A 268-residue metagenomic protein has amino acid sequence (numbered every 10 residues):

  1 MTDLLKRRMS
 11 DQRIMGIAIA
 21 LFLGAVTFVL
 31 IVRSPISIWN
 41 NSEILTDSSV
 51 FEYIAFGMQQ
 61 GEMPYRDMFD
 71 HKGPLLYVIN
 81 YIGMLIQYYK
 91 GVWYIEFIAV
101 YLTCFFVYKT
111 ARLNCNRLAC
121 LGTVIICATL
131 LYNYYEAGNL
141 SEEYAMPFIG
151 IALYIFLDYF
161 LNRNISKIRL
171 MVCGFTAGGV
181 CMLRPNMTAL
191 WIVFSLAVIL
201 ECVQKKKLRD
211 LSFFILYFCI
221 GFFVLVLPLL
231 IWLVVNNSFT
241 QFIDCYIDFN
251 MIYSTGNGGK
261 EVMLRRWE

Functional and structural regions predicted by a protein language model:
M1-R33, R112, K167-L170, F213-I220: Start-transfer (signal-anchor) and selected internal transmembrane alpha helices of multi-pass inner/ER membrane
L4, L190-V226, Q241: Perimembrane helix-loop-helix junctions
P74, V78, I86-F105: Loop-to-helix entry region of an early transmembrane alpha helix in multi-pass inner-membrane enzymes
I98-T129, M146-P147, R163-I168: Transmembrane-helix signature of polytopic, membrane-embedded enzymes that assemble or transfer cell-envelope glycans
R112-L118, A152-V172, V203-K205: Membrane-interface transmembrane helices that cradle and orient dolichyl/undecaprenyl
A137-A145: Short acidic/glycine- and proline-prone juxtamembrane loop motifs at membrane-interface regions of multi-pass membrane
R169-P185, W191-L196, V224: Membrane-interface alpha helices of multi-pass inner-membrane proteins
F214-N257: Membrane-lumen/periplasm interface segments of specific transmembrane helices in polyprenyl phosphate-linked
